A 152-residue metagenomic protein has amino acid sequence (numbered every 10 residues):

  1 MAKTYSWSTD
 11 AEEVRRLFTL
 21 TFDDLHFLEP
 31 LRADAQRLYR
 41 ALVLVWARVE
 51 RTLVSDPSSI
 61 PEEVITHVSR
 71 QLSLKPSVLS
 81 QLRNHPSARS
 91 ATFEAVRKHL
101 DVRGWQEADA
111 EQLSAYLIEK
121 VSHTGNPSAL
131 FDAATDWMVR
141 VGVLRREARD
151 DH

Functional and structural regions predicted by a protein language model:
M1-H152: Long amphipathic alpha-helical coiled-coil/heptad-repeat bundle
